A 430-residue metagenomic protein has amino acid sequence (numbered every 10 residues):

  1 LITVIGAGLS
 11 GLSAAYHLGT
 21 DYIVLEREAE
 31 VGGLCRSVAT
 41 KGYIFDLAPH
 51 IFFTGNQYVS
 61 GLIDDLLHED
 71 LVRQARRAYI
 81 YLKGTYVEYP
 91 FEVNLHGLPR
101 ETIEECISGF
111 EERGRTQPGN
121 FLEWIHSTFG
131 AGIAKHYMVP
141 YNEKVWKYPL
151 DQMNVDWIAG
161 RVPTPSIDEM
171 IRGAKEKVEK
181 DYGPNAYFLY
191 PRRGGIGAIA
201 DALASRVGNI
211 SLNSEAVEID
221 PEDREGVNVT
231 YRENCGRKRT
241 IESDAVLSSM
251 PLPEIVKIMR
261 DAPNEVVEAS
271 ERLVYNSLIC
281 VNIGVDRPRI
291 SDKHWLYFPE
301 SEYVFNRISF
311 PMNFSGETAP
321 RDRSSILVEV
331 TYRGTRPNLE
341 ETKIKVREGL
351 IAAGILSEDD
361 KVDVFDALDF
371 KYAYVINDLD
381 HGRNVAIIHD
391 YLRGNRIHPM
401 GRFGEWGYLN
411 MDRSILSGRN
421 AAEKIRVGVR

Functional and structural regions predicted by a protein language model:
L1-V24, R426: N-terminal Rossmann-like FAD-binding beta1-loop-alpha1 element of flavoenzymes
T3-I5, L25, I241-I255: Short hydrophobic core segments
S10, E30, P253: Conserved Rossmann-like nucleotide-cofactor binding loop
G19-T40: Glycine-rich FAD pyrophosphate-binding loop
K41-G114, G160: Dinucleotide-binding Rossmann-like beta1-alpha1 core, especially the glycine-rich loop that anchors the ADP
E101-E222, G226-V227: Active-site/ligand-binding neighborhood in enzyme catalytic cores
S243-A245, L252-H398: C-terminal segments that line or cap access tunnels to active or ligand-binding sites in enzymes and enzyme-associated
D378-R430: C-terminal lid/capping helical subdomain adjacent to the catalytic/cofactor pocket in oxidative enzymes
